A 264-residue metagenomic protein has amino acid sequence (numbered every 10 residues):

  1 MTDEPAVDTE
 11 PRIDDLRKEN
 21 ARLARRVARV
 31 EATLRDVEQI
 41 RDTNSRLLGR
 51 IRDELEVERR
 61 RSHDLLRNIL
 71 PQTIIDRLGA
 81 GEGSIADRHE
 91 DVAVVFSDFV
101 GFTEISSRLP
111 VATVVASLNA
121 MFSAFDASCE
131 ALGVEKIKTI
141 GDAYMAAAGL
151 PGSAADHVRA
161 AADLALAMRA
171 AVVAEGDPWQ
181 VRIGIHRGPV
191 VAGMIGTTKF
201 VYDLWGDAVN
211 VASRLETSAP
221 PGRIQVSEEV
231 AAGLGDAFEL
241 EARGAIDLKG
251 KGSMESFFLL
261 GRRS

Functional and structural regions predicted by a protein language model:
M1-V7, I75, F257-S264: Intrinsically disordered or compositionally simple regulatory linkers and C-terminal tails in signal-transduction
R26, E31-H89: Regulatory cytosolic signal-relay segments
E54, N68, R77, G81-S84 (+4 more regions): Amphipathic alpha-helical regulatory segments at dimerization interfaces that relay allosteric signals between sensory
E56-D64, D76-D163: Catalytic NTP-binding/metal-coordinating core of nucleotidyl cyclase/transferase enzymes
V92, S97, S128-A160, A171-A208 (+3 more regions): Catalytic core of nucleotidyl cyclases, primarily class III adenylyl/guanylyl cyclases
E175-G176, H186, D207-E228: Catalytic/regulatory signature loops of cyclic-dinucleotide turnover enzymes and related class III nucleotidyl cyclases
V190-A192, S218-S264: Cytosolic regulatory/linker segments at or just downstream of nucleotide-handling modules in signal-transduction
